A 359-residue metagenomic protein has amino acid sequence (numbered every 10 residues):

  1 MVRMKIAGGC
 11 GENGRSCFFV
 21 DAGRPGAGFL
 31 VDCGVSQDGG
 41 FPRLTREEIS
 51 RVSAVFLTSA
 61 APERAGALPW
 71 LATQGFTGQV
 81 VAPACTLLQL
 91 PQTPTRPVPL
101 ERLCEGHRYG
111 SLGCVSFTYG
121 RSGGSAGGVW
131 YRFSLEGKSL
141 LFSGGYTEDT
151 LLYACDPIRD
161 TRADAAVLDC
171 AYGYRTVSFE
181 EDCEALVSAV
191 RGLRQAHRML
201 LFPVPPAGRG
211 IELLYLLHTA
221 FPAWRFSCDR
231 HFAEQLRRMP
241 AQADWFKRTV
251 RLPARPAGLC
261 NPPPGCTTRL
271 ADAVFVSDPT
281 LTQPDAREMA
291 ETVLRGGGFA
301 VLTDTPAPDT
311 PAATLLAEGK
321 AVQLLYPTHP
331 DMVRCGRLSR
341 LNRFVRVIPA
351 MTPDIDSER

Functional and structural regions predicted by a protein language model:
V2-F56, A61-R225, V250: His/Asp/Glu-rich metal-coordinating catalytic cores of metallo-dependent phosphodiesterases/hydrolases acting on
F19-A22, V129-V345, P353-R359: Metal-dependent phosphodiesterase/nuclease catalytic metal-binding core
